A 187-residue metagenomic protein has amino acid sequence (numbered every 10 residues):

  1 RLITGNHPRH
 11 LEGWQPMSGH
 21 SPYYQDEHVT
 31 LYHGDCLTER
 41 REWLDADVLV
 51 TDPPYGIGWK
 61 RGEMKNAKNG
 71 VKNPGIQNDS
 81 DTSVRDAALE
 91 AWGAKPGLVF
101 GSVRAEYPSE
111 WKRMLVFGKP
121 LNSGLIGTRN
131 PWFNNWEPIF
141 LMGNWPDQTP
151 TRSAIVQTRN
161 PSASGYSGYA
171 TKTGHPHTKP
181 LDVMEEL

Functional and structural regions predicted by a protein language model:
L2-L11, R40-T51, Y55, W59-N66 (+2 more regions): Class I S-adenosyl-L-methionine
P22-L31: Beta-strand-turn-beta hairpins that frame and shape the catalytic cleft of phosphate-ester-processing enzymes
L31-Y32, L49: Residue-level marker for buried hydrophobic side chains located in beta-strands that build the well-ordered beta-sheet
G34-T38: Conserved SAM/SAH-binding loop
I57-V84: Mobile active-site "lid"/loop adjacent to the S-adenosyl-L-methionine
D79-A87, P176-V183: Soluble or luminal CAZymes and related metallo-dependent hydrolases
D81-K95, E106: A short glycine-rich, Lys/Arg-flanked "PGG" loop and its adjoining helix->strand segment in the class I
